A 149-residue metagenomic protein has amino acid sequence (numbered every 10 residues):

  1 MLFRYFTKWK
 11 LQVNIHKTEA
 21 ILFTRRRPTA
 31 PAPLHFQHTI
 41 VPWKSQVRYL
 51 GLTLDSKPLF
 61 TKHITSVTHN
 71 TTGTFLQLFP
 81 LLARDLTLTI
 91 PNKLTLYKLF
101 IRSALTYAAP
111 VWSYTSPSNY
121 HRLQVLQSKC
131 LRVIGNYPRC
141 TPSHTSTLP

Functional and structural regions predicted by a protein language model:
F3-E19, P110, N119-P149: Short, charged alpha-helical motifs in flexible N/C-terminal segments and linkers
R4, K8-S45: Short, conserved micro-motifs composed of acidic
L22, F36-H38, H63, V67 (+3 more regions): Generic secondary-structure boundary signal with a strong preference for alpha-helix termini
P28, P33-F36, P58, V133 (+1 more regions): RNase H-like, metal-dependent ribonuclease domains
H38-V111: Basic, alpha-helical interaction scaffolds
